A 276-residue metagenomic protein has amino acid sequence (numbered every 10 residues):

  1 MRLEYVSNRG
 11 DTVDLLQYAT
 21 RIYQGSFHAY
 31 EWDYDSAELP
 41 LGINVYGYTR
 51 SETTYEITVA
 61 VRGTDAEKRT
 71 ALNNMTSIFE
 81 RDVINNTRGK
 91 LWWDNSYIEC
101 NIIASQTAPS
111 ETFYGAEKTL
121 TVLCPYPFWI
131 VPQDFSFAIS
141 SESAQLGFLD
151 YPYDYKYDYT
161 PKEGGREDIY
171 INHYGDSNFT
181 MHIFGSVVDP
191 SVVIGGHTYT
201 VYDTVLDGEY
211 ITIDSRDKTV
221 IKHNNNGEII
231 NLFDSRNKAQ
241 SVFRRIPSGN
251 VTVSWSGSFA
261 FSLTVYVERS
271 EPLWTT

Functional and structural regions predicted by a protein language model:
M1-E52, S96-A108: Solvent-exposed edge beta-strands and adjacent loop segments that serve as assembly or binding interfaces
M1-V6, R88-K90, P190-V192, T219-H223: Short polybasic amphipathic segments
I22, N85-V131: Short beta-strand and beta-hairpin "edge-sheet" elements
G42-A66, Y114-F128, V251: Oligomerization/assembly interface segments of phage tail-like spikes and tubes
T49-T53, R81-N85, T112-A116, H173-G175 (+2 more regions): Solvent-exposed loop and beta-edge segments used for protein-protein assembly and interaction
A60, T64-Q106, T252: Short, acidic/charged, Gly/Pro-enriched secondary-structure junctions
I130-A138: Short, charged, solvent-exposed linker or helix-capping segments at domain edges/interfaces that act as flexible hinges
A138-T276: Intrinsically disordered, low-complexity segments enriched in serine, threonine, and glycine
